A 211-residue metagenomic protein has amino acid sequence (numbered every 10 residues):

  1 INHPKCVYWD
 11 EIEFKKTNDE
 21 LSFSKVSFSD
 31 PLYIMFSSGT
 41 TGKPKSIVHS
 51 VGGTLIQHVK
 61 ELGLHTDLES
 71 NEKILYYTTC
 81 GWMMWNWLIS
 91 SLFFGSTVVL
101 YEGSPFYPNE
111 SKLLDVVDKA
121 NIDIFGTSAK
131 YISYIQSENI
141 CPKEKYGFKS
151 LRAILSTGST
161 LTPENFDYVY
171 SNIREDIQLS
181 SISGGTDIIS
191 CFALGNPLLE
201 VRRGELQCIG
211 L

Functional and structural regions predicted by a protein language model:
I1-E11, K119-I122, S128-Y131: Structural core segment of the AMP-binding/adenylate-forming
H3-W9, E13-F36, K43, G53 (+1 more regions): Conserved pre-ATP/AMP-binding loop-to-beta segment of ANL
F23-V26, R203-G210: Short Gly/Pro-enriched turn/cap motifs at secondary-structure boundaries
F28, I47-D67, L198: Conserved structural elements of the adenylate-forming
P31, S37-T40, L62, I74 (+4 more regions): Conserved S/T- and glycine-rich ATP-binding loop of Class I adenylate-forming
S46-V48, T97-F106, Y134, S180: Short beta-strand->loop structural element characteristic of the AMP-binding/adenylate-forming
L55-K73, M83-D123, E138: Conserved AMP-binding/adenylation subdomain of ANL enzymes
S96, D123-G126, Q136-R203: Gly/Ser/Thr-rich phosphate-binding loop
